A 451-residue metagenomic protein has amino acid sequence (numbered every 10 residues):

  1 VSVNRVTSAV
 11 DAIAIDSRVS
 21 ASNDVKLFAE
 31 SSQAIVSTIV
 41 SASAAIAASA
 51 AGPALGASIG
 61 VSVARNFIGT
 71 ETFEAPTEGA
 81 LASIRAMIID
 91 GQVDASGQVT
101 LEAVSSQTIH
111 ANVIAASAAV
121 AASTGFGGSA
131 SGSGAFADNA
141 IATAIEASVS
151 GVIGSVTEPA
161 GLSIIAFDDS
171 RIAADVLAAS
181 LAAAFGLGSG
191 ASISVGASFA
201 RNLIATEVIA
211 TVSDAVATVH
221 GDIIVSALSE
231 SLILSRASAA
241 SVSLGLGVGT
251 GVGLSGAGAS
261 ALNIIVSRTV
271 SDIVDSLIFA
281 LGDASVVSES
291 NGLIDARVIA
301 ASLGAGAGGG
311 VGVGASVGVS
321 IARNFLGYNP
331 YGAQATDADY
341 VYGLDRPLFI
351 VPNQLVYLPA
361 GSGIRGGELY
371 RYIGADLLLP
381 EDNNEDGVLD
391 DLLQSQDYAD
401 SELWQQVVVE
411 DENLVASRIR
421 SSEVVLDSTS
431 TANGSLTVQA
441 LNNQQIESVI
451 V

Functional and structural regions predicted by a protein language model:
V1-V451: Low-complexity, glycine- and small/polar-enriched segments
